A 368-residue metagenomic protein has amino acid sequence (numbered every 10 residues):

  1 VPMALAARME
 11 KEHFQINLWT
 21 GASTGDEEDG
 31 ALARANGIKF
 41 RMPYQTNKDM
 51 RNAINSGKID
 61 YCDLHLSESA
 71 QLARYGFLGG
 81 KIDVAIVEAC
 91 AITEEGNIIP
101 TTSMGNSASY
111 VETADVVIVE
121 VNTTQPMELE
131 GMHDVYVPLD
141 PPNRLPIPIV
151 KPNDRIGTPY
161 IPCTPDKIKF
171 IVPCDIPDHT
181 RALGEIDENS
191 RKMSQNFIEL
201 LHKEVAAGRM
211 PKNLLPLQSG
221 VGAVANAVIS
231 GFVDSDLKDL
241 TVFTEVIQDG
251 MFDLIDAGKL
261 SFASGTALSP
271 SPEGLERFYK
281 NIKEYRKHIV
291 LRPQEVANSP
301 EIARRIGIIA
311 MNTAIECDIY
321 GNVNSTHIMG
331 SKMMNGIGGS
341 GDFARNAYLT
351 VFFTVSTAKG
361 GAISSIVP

Functional and structural regions predicted by a protein language model:
V1-P368: Conserved alpha/beta enzyme-core scaffold
